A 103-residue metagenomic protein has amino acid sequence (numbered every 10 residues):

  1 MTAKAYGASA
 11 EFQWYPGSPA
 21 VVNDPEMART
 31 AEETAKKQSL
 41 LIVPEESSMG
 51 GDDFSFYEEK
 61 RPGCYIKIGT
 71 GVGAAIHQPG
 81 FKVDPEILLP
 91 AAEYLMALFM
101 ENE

Functional and structural regions predicted by a protein language model:
M1-E103: Metal-dependent amide/peptide-bond hydrolase catalytic core, centered on the "pita-bread" metallohydrolase fold
